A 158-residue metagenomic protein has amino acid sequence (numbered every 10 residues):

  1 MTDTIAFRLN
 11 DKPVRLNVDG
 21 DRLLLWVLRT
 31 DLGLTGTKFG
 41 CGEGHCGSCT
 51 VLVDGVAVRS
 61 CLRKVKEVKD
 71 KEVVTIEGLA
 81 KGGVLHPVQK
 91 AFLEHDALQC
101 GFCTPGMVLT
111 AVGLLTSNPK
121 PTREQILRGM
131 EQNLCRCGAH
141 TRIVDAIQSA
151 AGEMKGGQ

Functional and structural regions predicted by a protein language model:
M1-Q158: Signature of N-terminal electron-transfer/Fe-S-associated modules in redox systems
